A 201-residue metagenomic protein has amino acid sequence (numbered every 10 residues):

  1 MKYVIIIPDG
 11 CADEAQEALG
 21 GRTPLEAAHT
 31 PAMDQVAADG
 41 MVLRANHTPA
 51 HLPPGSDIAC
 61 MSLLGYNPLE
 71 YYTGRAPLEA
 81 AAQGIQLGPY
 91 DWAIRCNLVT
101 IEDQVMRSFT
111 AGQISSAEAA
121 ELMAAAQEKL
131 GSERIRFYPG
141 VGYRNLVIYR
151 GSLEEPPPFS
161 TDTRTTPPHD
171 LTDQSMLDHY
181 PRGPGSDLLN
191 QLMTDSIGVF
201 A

Functional and structural regions predicted by a protein language model:
K2-E14, V36, L192-D195, A201: Beta-strand elements within well-structured catalytic alpha/beta cores of enzymes that handle phosphate/sulfate esters
K2-I5, V42-R44, N97, N145-L146: Structural motif
I5, L19, A27, D57 (+2 more regions): Low-complexity, intrinsically disordered regions enriched in charged/polar residues
D9, P49, G65, T161-T165 (+1 more regions): Proteins with a high burden of low-complexity, intrinsically disordered sequence enriched in S/T/G/P/A and R, requiring
A12-Q127: Active-site nucleophile/metal-coordination loop of metallo-enzymes that catalyze phosphate/sulfate and related
R75-D195, V199: A contiguous, mid-domain pocket- or channel-lining segment that forms the substrate-recognition surface
